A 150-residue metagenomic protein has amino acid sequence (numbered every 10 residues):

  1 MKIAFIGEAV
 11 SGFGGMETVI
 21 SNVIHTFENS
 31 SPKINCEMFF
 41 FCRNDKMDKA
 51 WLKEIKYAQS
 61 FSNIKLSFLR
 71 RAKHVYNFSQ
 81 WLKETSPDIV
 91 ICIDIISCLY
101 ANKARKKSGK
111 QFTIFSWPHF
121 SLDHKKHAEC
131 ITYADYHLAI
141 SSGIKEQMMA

Functional and structural regions predicted by a protein language model:
M1-A4: Extreme N-terminal starter segment of soluble prokaryotic enzymes
G7-F13, V19-R70, W81: N-terminal strand-loop element at the rim of the active site of nucleotide-sugar-dependent glycosyltransferases
M16-V19, F41, C92-D94, A139-S142: Replace "coordinates the UDP/GDP/TDP-sugar" with "coordinates nucleotide-activated sugar donors
K65-E84, L99-K107, E129, Y133: Alpha-helical membrane-targeting segments
R71, C92-C98, P118: Short His-centered aromatic/hydrophobic patch
L82, K110, I114-P118, L122-I140: A conserved, positively charged/aromatic
S86-D88: Proline-aspartate-enriched helix->loop->beta-strand connector
K145-A150: Helix-loop-beta element that forms the nucleotide-linked donor phosphate-binding surface in glycosyltransferases
